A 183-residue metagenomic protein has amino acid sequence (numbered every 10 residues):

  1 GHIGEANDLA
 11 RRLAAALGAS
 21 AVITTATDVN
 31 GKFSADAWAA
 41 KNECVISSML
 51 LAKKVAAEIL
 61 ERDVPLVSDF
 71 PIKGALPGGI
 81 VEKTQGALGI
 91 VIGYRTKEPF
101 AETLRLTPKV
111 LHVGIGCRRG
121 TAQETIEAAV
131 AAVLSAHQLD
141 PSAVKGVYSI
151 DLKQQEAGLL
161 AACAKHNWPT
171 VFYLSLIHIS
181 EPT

Functional and structural regions predicted by a protein language model:
G1-A6, T27, D63-K153: Conserved mixed alpha/beta catalytic, RNA-binding, or beta-rich assembly cores of soluble enzyme, regulatory
H2-G74: Conserved anion/nucleotide-ligand pocket segment
R12-S20, A129, V133-H137, I150 (+1 more regions): Change "in soluble alpha/beta enzymes" to "in soluble alpha/beta proteins
V22-T24, P169-Y173: General small-molecule cofactor/ligand-binding pocket signal
A35-E43, R105-L106, A161-A164, S180: Short, surface-exposed amphipathic charged segments that create phosphate/polyanion-binding patches used for binding
L152-H166: Short glycine/threonine-rich loop-to-helix capping motif typified by GTGT followed within a few residues by an Asp-Pro
S175-T183: Residue-level detector of conserved catalytic or cofactor/ligand-binding positions in enzyme active sites
